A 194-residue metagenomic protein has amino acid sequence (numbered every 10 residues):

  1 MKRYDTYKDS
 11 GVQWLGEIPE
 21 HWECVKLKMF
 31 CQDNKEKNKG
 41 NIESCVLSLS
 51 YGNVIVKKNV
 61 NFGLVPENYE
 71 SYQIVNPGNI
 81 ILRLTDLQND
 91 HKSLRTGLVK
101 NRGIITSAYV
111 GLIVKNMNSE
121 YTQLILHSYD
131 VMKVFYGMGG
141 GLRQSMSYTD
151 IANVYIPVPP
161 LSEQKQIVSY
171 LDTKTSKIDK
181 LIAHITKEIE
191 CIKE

Functional and structural regions predicted by a protein language model:
M1-I18, S176-E194: Short amphipathic coiled-coil heptad-repeat segments
K2-T6, V99, L142-S147: Short helix-capping and inter-helix turn/linker motifs at the boundaries of alpha-helical repeat units
T6-N38, N153, P157, L161 (+1 more regions): Non-catalytic DNA-recognition/assembly elements of restriction-modification systems
S10-G11, V25-I80, G103: Sequence-specific dsDNA recognition surfaces
S10-Q13, S107-V110, E120, A152-N153 (+1 more regions): Positions in alpha-helical segments
Q73-V131, S147: A short beta-sheet element
L126-I156: Specificity-determining recognition surfaces
P159, E163, Y170-T173, K177 (+1 more regions): Residue preference for a single heptad-register face of alpha-helical coiled-coils
